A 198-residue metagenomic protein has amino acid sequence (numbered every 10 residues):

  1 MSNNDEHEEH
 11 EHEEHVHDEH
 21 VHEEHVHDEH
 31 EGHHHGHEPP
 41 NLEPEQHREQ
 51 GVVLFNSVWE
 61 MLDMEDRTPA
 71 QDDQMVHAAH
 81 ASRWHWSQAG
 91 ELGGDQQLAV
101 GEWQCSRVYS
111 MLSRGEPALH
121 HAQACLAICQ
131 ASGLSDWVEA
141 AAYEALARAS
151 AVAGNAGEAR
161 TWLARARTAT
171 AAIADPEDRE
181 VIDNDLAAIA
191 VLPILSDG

Functional and structural regions predicted by a protein language model:
M1-P39: Histidine-centered metal-binding segments
P44, Q88-L92, I128-S135, A171-P176: Short coil/turn linkers that connect adjacent helices within long alpha-helical scaffolds, especially alpha-solenoid
E45-V53, D73, G93-Q96, W137 (+1 more regions): Residue signature of alpha-solenoid helical repeat architecture, marking inter-repeat boundaries and helix-start
